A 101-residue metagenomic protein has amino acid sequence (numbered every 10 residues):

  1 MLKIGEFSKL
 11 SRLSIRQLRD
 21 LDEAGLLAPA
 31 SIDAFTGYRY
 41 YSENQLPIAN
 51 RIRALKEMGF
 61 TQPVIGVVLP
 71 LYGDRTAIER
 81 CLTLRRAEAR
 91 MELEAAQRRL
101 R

Functional and structural regions predicted by a protein language model:
M1-P63: Basic helix-turn-helix/winged-helix DNA-binding cores and closely related short helical interaction motifs
R53, P70-R101: Short, charged amphipathic alpha-helical surface segments
